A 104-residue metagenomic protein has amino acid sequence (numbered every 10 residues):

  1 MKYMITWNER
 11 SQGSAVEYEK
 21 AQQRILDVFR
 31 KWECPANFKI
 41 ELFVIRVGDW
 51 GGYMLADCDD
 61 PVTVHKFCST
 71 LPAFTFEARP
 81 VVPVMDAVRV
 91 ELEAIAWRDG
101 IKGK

Functional and structural regions predicted by a protein language model:
M1-C34, K39-L42, R46-W50, P61-V62 (+2 more regions): Short S/T/G/P-rich N-terminal loop/turn motif that feeds into the first structured element of a domain
N37, P72-T75: Glycine-centered loop/turn motif at secondary-structure junctions
G51-A56: Short cationic amphipathic helices and targeting signals
D57-C58, T70: Conserved catalytic core of Hanks-type protein kinase domains
V62-H65, R79: A generic structural signal for well-ordered alpha-helical surface patches
V64-P72: Short amphipathic alpha-helices in soluble, non-transmembrane regions that often serve as interface/regulatory elements
F74-D86: Conserved short beta-strand edge segments in small beta-sheet-based binding/regulatory domains
